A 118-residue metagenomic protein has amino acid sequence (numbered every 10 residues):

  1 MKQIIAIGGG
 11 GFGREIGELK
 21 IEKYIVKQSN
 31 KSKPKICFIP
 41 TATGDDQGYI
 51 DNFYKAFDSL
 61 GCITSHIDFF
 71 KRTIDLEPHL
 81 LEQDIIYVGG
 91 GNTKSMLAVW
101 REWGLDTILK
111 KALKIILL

Functional and structural regions predicted by a protein language model:
M1-G89: N-terminal beta1-alpha1 cap of cysteine-dependent amidohydrolase-like domains
Y87-G89, L109-L118: Catalytic nucleophile loop
T93-W103: Glycine/threonine-rich flexible loop motifs
R101-K111: Active-site glycine-rich loop that binds ribose-phosphate moieties when present
